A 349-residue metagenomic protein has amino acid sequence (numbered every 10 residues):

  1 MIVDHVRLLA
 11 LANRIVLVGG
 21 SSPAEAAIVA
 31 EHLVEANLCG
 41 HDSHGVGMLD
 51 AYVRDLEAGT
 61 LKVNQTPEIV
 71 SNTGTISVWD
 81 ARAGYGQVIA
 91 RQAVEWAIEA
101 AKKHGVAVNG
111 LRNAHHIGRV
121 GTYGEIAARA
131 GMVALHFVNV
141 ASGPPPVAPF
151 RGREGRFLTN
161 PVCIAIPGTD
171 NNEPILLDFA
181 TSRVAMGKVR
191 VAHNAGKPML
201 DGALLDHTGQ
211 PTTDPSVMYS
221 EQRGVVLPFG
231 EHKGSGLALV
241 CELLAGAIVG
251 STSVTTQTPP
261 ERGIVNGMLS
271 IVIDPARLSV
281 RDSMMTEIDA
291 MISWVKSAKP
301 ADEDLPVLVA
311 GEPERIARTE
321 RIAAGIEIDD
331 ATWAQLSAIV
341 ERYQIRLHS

Functional and structural regions predicted by a protein language model:
M1-D4, S21-G47, L61-N72, R262-V265: N-terminal glycine-rich anion-binding loops that anchor highly charged ligand groups
I2-V3, L8-L11, V18, I248 (+1 more regions): Catalytic-core signal marking the mid-to-C-terminal active-site face
H44-I98: Active-site cofactor/substrate anionic-group-binding motifs, chiefly glycine- and Lys/Arg-rich phosphate-binding loops
I69-N72, A101-K103, A128, E154-L158 (+5 more regions): Solvent-exposed alpha-helices and their adjacent loops that cap or buttress functional pockets in soluble metabolic
S77-T169: A generic, well-ordered mixed alpha/beta core segment in the N-terminal half of proteins
G143-S216: Phosphate/diphosphate-binding glycine-rich loops and adjacent basic-rich segments that engage nucleotide
A185-G250, E261-G263: Small-residue-enriched flexible segments
